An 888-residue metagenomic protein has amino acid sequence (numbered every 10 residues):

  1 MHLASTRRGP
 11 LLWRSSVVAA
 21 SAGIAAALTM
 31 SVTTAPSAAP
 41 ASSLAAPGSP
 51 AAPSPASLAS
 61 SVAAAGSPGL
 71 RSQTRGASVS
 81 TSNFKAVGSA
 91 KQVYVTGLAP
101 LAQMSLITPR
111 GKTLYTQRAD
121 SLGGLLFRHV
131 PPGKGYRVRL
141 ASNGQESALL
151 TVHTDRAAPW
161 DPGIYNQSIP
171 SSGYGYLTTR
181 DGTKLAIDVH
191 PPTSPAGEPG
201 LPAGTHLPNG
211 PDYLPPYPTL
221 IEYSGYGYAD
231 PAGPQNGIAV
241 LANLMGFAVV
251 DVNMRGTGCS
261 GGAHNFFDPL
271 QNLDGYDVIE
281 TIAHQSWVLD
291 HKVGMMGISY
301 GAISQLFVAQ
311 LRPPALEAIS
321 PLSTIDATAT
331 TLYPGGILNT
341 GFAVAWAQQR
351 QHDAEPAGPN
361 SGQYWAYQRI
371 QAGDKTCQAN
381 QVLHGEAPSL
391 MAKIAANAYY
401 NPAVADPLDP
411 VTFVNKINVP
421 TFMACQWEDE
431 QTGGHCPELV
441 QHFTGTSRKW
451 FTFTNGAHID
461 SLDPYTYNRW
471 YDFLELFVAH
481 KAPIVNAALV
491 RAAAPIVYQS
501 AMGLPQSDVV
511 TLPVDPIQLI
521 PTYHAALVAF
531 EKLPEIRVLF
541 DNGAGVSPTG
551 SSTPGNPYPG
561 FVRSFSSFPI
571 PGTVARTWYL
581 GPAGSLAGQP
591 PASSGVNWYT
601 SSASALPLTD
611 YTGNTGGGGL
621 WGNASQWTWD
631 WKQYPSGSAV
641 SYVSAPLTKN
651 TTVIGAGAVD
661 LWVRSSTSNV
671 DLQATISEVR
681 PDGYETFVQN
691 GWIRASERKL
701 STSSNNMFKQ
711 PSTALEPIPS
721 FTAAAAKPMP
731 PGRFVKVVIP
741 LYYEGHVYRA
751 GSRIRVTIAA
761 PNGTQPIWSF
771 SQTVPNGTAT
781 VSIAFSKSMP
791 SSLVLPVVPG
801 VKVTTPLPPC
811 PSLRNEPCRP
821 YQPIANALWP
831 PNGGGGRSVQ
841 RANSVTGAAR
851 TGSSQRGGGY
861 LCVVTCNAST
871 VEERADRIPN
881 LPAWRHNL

Functional and structural regions predicted by a protein language model:
G66-A99, H153-A158: Extracellular ectodomain segments of secreted/surface proteins
A157-P215, V643, L647-K649: N-terminal cap/lid segment of alpha/beta-hydrolase-fold proteins
T193-P216, G262-Q271, D277-G294, S299: Gly/Ser-rich "nucleophile elbow"/oxyanion-hole loop immediately N-terminal to the catalytic nucleophile in hydrolases
P195-Y217, I221-G246, V250-C259, E430-G433 (+1 more regions): Short substrate-entry loop that stabilizes the transition state in hydrolases
A232-N236, L244, F307-I417, V485 (+3 more regions): Accessory cap/linker subdomain of secreted extracellular hydrolases
I417, M423-C425: Short beta-strand/loop motif that positions the catalytic acidic residue of the alpha/beta-hydrolase fold
T444-D460, V485: Catalytic histidine neighborhood in serine/cysteine hydrolases with alpha/beta-hydrolase-type architecture
P464-G833: C-terminal, loop-rich substrate-recognition/catalytic regions characterized by aromatic stacking residues
